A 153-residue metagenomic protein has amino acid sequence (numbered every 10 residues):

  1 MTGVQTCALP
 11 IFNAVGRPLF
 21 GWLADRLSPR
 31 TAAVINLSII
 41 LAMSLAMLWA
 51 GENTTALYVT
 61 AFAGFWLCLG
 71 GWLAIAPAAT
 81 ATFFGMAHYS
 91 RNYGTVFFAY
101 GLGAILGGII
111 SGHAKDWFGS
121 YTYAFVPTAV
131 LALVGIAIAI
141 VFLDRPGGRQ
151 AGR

Functional and structural regions predicted by a protein language model:
T2-L9: Short, small-residue-biased leader/transition segments that mark boundaries at the very start of proteins
L23-A24, I110-G119: Interfacial helix-cap and linker-helix signal at transmembrane-aqueous boundaries of multi-pass secondary transporters
R26-L37: Cytoplasmic membrane-interface "Motif A"-like loop-to-helix N-cap segments of 12-TM Major Facilitator Superfamily
I39-E52: C-terminal ends and interior cores of transmembrane alpha-helices in multi-pass membrane transporters/permeases
L57-G71: Hydrophobic core of transmembrane alpha-helices in multi-pass small-molecule transporters, especially MFS/SLC-type
G71-F84: Intracellular juxtamembrane helix-capping segments at the cytosolic ends of symmetry-related transmembrane helices
A81-S90, G119: Paired intracellular helix-loop junctions of major facilitator superfamily
Y123-V141: Symmetry-related core transmembrane helices of the 12-TM Major Facilitator Superfamily/SLC fold
